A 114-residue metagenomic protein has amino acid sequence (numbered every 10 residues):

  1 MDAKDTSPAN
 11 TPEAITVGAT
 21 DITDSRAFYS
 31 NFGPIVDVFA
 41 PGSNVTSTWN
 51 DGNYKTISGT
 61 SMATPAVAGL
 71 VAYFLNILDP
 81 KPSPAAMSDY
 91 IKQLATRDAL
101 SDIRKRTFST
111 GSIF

Functional and structural regions predicted by a protein language model:
M1-D37, N44-A68: Substrate-binding/specificity loop regions of serine endopeptidase catalytic domains, predominantly subtilases
T6, P12-T16, S25-F28, V36 (+1 more regions): C-terminal subdomain of the subtilisin-like protease fold in secreted/lumenal serine endopeptidases
P41-N44, Q93: Glycine-rich, acidic and aromatic/proline-enriched surface loops and short helix-turn segments that act as binding
G69-N76: Short glycine/serine- and small hydrophobic-enriched flexible loop segments
